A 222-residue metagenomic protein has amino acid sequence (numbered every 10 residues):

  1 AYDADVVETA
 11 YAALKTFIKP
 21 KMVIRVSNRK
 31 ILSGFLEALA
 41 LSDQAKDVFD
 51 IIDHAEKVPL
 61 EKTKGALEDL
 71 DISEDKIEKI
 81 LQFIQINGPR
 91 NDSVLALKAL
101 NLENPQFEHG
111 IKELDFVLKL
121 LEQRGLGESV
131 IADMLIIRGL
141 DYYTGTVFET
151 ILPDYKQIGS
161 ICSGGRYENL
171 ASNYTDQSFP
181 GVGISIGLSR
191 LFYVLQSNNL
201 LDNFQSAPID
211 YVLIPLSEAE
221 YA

Functional and structural regions predicted by a protein language model:
A1-I51: Gly/lys/ser-thr-rich phosphate-binding loops in alpha/beta enzymes that coordinate phosphoanhydride or phosphate groups
A1-P20, L67-A222: Positively charged, Gly/Ser-enriched RNA/tRNA-binding surfaces
R25, L41, E56, L70-S73 (+1 more regions): Intrinsic-disorder-associated interaction segments
A40-G65, L126, L152-D154: Acidic, His- and aromatic-enriched active-site or binding-groove loops in soluble protein domains that engage sugars
